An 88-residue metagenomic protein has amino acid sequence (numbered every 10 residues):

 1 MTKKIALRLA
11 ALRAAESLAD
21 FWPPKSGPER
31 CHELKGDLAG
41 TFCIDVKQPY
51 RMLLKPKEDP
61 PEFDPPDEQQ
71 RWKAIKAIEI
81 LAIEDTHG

Functional and structural regions predicted by a protein language model:
M1-A10: Arg/Lys-rich, positively charged N-terminal/basic patches that mediate binding to nucleic acids
L9-A10, A15-A19: Short, contiguous, helix-prone interaction/anchoring segments in small proteins
S17-F42: A short, surface-exposed loop/turn module that caps and links secondary-structure elements
F42-G88: Enriched for short, Lys/Arg-rich terminal
